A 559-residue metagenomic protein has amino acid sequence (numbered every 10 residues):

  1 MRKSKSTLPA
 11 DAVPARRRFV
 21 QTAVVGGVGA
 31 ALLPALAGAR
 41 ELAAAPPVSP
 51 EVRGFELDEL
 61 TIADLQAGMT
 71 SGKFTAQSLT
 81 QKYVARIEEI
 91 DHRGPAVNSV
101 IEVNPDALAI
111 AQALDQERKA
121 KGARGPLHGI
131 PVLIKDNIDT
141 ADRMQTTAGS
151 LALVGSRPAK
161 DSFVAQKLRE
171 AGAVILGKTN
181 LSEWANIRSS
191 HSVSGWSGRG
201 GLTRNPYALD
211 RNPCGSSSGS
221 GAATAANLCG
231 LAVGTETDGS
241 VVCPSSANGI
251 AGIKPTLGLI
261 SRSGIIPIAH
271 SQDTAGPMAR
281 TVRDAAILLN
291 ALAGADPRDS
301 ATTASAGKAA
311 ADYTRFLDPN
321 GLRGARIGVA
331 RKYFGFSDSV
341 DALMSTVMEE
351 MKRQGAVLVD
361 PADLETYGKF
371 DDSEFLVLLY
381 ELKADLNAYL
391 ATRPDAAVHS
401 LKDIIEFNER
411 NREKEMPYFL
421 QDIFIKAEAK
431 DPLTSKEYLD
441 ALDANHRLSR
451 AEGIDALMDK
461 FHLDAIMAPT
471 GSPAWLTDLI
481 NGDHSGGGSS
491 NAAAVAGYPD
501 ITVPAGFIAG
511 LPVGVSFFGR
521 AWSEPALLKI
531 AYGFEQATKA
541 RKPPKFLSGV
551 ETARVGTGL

Functional and structural regions predicted by a protein language model:
M1-A15: N-terminal secretory signal peptides
A12-Q21, A30-V48: N-terminal twin-arginine translocation
G29-L32, P46-D238, T256, R280 (+4 more regions): Gly/Ser-rich catalytic/binding loops embedded in alpha/beta enzyme cores
T80-Q81, Q112, S162, D312 (+3 more regions): Acyltransferase
H128-A148, T314-A330, Y380-R450, P504-P512: Short helix-loop capping/hinge segments that flank enzyme active sites or metal/cofactor-binding pockets
T147-S150, R204-A208, S216, I266-T274 (+2 more regions): Flexible glycine/proline-enriched surface loops and loop-helix/loop-strand junctions
E170, V174, A225-R331, S345-Q354 (+3 more regions): Structural helix-boundary/capping segments
A304-S305, L439, F461, T470-N491: Short, surface-exposed loop/helix-turn segments at secondary-structure junctions that function as lids/hinges flanking
